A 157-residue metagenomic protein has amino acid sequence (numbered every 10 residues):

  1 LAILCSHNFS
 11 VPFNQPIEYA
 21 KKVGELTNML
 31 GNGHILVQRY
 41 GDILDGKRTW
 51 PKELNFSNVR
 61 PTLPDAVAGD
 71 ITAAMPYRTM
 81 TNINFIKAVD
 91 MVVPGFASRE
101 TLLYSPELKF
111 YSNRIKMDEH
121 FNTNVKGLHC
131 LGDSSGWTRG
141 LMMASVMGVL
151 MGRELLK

Functional and structural regions predicted by a protein language model:
L1-A66: An anion/pyrophosphate-binding glycine-rich loop and adjacent beta-alpha core in soluble alpha-beta enzymes
S10-V11, N122-V125, E154-K157: Generic structural signal for short, solvent-exposed loop/turn connectors between secondary structure elements
N14-Y19, C130, M143-V146: Surface-exposed beta-strand edges and their flanking turn/coil or helix-capping segments
P16-M29, R78-T81, F85, V89 (+1 more regions): Charged, low-complexity, helix-prone segments enriched in Lys/Glu/Asp/Gln
L44, R48, I86-V93, L155: Structural signal for hydrophobic packing residues in well-ordered secondary-structure cores of soluble enzyme domains
D45-T49, L108, H120, M142 (+1 more regions): Short capping/connector residues at structural and topological boundaries
T62-G132, T138: A glycine-rich dinucleotide-binding beta-alpha-beta segment and adjacent secondary-structure elements that constitute
S134-L156: A conserved FAD-binding loop/helix module that cradles the flavin
